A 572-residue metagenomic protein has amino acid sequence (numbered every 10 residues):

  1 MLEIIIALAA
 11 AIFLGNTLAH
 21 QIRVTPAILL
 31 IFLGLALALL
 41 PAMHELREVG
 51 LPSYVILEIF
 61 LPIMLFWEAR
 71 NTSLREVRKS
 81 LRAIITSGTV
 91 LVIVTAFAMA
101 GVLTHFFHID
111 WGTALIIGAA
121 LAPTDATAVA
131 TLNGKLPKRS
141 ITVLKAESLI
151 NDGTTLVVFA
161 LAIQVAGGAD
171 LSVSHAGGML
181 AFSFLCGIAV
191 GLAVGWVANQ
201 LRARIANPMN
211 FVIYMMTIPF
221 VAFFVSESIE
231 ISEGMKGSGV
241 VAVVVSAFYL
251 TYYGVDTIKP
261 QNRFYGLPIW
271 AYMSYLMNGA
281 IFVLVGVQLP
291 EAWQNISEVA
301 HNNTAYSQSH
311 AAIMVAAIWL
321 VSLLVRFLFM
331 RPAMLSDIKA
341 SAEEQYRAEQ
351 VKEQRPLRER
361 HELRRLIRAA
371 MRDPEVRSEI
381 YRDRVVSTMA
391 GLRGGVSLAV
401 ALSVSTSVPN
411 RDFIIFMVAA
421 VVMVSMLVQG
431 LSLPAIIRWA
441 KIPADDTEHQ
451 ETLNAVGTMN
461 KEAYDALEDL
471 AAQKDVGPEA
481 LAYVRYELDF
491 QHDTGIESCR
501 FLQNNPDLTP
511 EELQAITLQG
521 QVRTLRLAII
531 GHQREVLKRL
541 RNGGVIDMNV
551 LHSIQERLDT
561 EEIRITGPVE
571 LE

Functional and structural regions predicted by a protein language model:
M1-E451, D469, Q521, H532 (+2 more regions): Transmembrane helical cores of multi-pass secondary ion antiporters/exchangers
Q294, R365, D465, A472 (+1 more regions): Polar/charged alpha-helical tracts
P443-A444, E448-Q503: Long, amphipathic alpha-helical stalk/connector segments used for oligomerization, subunit docking, or mechanical
T458, E479, T517, Q521 (+3 more regions): Alpha-helix boundary/N-cap detector
N460-Y464, V484-D493, R526-Q533, I554-E562: Short amphipathic alpha-helical coiled-coil/interface segments
H492-P510, A528, V550, T560-R564: Alpha-helical transmembrane segments that serve as single-pass membrane anchors or pore-forming helices in small
D507-V522, A528, V569-E572: Long amphipathic all-alpha helical oligomerization modules
